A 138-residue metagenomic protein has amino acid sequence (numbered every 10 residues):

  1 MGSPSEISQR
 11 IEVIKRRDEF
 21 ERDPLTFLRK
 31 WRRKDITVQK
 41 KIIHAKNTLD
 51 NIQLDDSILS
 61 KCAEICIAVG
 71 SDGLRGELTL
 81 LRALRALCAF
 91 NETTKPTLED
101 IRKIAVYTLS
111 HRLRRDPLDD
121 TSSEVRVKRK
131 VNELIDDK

Functional and structural regions predicted by a protein language model:
M1-V69: Phosphate-sensing "switch" segment of ASCE/P-loop ATPases
A63-G76, A86-K138: C-terminal engagement/docking regions of AAA+ P-loop ATPases
